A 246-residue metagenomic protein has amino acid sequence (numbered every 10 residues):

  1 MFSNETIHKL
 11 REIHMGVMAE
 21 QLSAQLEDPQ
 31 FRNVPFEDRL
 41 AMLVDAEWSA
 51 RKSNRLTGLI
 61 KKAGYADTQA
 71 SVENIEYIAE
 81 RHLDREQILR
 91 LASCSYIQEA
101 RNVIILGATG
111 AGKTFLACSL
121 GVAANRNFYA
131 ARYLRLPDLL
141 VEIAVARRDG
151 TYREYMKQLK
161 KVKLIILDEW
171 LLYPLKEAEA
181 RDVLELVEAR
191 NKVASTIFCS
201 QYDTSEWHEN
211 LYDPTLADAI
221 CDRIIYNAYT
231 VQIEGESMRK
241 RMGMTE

Functional and structural regions predicted by a protein language model:
M1-H8, R241-E246: Intrinsically disordered, low-complexity and often Lys/Arg-enriched segments
S3-E5, R126, A219: A cross-kingdom feature that marks ATP-driven nucleic-acid transaction machinery
I7-K9, M15-G16, F31, K61-D84: Dynamic helix-loop-helix/coil hinge segments at AAA+ ATPase domain boundaries and subdomain interfaces
G16-T68: Interdomain "pre-motor" coupling segment immediately N-terminal to P-loop NTPase/helicase cores
L22, L134, L139-K160, W170-E246: Replace "adjacent to P-loop NTPase cores in ATP/GTP-dependent enzymes" with "adjacent to NTP-binding cores
L83-K161: Conserved P-loop
L164: Walker B motif beta-strand of ABC-family P-loop ATPases
